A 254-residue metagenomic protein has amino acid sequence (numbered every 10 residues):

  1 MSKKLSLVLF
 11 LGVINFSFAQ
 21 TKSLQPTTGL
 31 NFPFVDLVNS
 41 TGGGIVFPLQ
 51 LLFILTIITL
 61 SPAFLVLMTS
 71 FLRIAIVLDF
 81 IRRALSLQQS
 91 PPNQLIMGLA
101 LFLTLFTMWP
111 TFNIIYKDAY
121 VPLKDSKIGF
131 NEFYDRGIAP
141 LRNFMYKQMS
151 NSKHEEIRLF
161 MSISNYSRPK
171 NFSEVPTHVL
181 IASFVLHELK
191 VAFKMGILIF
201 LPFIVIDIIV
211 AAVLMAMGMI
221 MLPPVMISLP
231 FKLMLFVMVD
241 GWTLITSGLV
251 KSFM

Functional and structural regions predicted by a protein language model:
M1-Q20: N-terminal secretory/membrane targeting signals
Q20-M254: Hydrophobic alpha-helical segments and their helix-loop boundaries in membrane and membrane-proximal proteins
